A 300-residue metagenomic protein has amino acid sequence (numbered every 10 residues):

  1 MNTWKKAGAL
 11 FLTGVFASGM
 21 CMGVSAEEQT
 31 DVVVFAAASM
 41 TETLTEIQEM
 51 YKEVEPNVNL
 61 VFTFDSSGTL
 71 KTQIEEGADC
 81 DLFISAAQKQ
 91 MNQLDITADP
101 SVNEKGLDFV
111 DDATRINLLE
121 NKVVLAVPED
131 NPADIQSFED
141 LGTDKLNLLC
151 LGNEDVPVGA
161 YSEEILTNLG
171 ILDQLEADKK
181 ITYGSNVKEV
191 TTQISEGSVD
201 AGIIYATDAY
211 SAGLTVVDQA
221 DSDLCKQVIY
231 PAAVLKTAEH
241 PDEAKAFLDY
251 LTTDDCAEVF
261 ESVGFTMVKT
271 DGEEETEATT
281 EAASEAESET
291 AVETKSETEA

Functional and structural regions predicted by a protein language model:
M1-A26: Sec-dependent N-terminal signal peptides of Gram-positive bacterial secreted proteins and lipoproteins
M22, E27-V54, T63, G68 (+6 more regions): Exported/periplasmic ABC-transporter solute-binding proteins
D81-S85: Periplasmic-binding protein-like
V110-D111: Alpha-helical scaffolding within the catalytic cores of extracellular/periplasmic polymer-degrading hydrolases
